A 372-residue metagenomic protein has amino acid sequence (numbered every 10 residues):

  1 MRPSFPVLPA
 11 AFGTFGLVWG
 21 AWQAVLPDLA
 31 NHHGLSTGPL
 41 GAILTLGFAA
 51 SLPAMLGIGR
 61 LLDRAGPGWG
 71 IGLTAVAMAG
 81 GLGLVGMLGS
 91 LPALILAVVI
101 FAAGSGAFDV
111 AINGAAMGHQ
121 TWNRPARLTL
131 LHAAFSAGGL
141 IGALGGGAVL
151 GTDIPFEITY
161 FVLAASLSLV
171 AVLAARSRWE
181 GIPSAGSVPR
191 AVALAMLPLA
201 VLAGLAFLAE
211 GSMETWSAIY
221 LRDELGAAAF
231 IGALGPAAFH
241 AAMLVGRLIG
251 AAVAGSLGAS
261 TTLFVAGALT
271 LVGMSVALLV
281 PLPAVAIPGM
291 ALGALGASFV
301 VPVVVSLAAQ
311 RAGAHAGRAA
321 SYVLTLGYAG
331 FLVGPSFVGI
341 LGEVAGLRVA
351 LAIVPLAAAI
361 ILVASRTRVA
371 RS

Functional and structural regions predicted by a protein language model:
A24-G38, T215-I231: Short amphipathic helix-loop junctions that connect adjacent transmembrane helices in Major Facilitator Superfamily/SLC
L29-A30, L61-L62, A148-D153, L221-R222 (+3 more regions): Interfacial helix-cap and linker-helix signal at transmembrane-aqueous boundaries of multi-pass secondary transporters
G34, G66, M87-P92, G226 (+1 more regions): Helix-breaking motifs and short loop linkers at transmembrane-helix boundaries and internal kinks in secondary membrane
L52-P92: Conserved MFS/SLC helix-loop-helix module at the cytosolic interface between two early adjacent transmembrane helices
P53-P67, L150, G246-G258, G342-E343: Helix-to-loop junctions at the C-terminal end of transmembrane segments in multipass secondary transporters
A93, W122, L130-W179: Helix-loop-helix hairpin linking two adjacent transmembrane segments in secondary transporters
V98-F135: Cytoplasmic helix-loop-helix junction between adjacent transmembrane helices in 12-TM secondary transporters
L257-V304: C-terminal transmembrane helical hairpin of 12-TM major facilitator-type secondary transporters
